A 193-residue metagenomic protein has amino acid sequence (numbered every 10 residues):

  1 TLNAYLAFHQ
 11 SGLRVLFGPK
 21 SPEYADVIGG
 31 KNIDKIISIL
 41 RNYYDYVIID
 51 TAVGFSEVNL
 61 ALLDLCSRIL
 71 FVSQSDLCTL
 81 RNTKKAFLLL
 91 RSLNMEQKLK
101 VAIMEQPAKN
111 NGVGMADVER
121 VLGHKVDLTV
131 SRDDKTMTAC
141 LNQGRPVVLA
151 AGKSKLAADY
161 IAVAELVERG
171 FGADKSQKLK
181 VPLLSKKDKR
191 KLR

Functional and structural regions predicted by a protein language model:
T1-V15, L128: Phosphate-binding loop that captures ATP/GTP phosphates
F17-N59: Phosphate-binding/switch loop-helix module in NTP-utilizing enzymes
C66-K84: Conserved Switch II/interswitch segment of TRAFAC-class P-loop GTPases
Q74, L99-N111, T129-K135, A150-G152: G-domain G4 guanine-recognition motif of GTPases
L80-E96: Conserved C-terminal guanine-recognition region of P-loop GTPase G domains, centered on the G4
E105, E119-V147, Y160: Beta-strand-loop-alpha "switch" segments that mediate conformational coupling across diverse proteins
N142-R193: NTP-binding/hydrolysis catalytic cores, primarily Walker-type P-loop NTPases
